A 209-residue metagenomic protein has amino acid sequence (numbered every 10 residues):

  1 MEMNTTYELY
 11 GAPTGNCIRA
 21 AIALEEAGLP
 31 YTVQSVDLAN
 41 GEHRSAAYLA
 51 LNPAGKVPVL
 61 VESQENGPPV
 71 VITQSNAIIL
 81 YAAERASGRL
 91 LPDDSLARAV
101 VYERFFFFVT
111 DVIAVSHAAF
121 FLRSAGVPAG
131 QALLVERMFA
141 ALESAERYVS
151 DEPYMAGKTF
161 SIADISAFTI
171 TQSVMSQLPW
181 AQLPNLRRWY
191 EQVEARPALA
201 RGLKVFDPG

Functional and structural regions predicted by a protein language model:
M1-A132: GST-like domain detector, emphasizing the conserved glutathione-binding G-site in the N-terminal thioredoxin-like
L38-A39, A163, D207-P208: Conserved beta-strand edge residues that scaffold enzyme active sites
A77, S95-L96, T159-F160, K204 (+1 more regions): Short capping/connector residues at structural and topological boundaries
A82, R104-A195: GST-like fold's C-terminal all-alpha helical module
R89-D93, V115-A118, Y154-K158, A200-K204: Short, hydrophobic secondary-structure boundary micro-motifs
W189-G209: Long hydrophobic alpha-helical segments typical of transmembrane helices together with their membrane-interfacial
